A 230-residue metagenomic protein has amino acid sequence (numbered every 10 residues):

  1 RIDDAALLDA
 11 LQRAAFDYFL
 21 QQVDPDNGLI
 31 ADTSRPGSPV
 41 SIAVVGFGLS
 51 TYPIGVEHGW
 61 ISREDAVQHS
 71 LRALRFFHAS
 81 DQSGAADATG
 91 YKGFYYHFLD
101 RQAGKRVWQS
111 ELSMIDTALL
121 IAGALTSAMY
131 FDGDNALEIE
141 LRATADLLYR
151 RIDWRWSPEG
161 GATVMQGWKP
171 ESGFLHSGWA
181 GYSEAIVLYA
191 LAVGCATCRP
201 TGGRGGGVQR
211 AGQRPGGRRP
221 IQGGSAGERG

Functional and structural regions predicted by a protein language model:
R1-G230: Ser/Thr/Asn(+Pro)-rich, low-complexity disordered segments
